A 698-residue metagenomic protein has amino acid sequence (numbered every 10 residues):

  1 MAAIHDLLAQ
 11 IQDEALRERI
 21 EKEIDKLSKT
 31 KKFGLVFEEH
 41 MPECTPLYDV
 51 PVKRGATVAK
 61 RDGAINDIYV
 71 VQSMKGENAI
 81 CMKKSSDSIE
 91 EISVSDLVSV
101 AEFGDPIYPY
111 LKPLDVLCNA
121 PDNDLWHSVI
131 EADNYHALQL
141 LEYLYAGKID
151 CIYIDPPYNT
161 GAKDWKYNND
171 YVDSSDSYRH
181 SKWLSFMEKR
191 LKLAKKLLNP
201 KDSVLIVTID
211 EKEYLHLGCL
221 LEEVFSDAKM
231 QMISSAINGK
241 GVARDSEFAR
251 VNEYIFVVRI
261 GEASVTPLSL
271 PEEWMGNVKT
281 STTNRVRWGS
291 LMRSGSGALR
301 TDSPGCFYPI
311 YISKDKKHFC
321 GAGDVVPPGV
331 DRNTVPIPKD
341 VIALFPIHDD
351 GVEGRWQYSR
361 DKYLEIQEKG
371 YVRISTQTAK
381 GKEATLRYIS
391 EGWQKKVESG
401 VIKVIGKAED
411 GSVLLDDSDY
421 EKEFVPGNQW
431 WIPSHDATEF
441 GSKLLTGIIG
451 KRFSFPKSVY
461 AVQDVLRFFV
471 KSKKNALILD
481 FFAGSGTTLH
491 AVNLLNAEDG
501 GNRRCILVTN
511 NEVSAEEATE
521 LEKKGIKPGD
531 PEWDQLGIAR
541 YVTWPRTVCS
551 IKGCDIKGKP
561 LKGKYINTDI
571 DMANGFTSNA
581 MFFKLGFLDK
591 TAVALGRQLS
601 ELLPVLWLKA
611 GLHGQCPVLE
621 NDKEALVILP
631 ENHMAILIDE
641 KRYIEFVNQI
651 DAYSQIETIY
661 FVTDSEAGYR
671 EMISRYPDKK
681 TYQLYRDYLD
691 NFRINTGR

Functional and structural regions predicted by a protein language model:
M1-P121, W126, E142-A146, D150 (+5 more regions): Accessory, often C-terminal, charged low-complexity segments
D122-T160, D164: Conserved helicase NTPase motor core
H127, V172, D176-W183, I206 (+5 more regions): Alpha-helix N-cap/helix-initiation motif
H136, Y158, E213, A483 (+1 more regions): Short, glycine/acidic-enriched loop or turn micro-motifs at the edges of active sites
G147-K166, L221, I478-V492, L602: Conserved proline-anchored active-site loop of SAM-dependent methyltransferases that bridges a beta-strand
T160-N169, N428-K443: Active-site-adjacent bridging/hinge elements
A162-Y178, E516: Aromatic- and acidic-residue-enriched carbohydrate-binding clefts of CAZyme catalytic domains
I448-Y460: Conserved SAM-binding loop and adjacent beta-strand
